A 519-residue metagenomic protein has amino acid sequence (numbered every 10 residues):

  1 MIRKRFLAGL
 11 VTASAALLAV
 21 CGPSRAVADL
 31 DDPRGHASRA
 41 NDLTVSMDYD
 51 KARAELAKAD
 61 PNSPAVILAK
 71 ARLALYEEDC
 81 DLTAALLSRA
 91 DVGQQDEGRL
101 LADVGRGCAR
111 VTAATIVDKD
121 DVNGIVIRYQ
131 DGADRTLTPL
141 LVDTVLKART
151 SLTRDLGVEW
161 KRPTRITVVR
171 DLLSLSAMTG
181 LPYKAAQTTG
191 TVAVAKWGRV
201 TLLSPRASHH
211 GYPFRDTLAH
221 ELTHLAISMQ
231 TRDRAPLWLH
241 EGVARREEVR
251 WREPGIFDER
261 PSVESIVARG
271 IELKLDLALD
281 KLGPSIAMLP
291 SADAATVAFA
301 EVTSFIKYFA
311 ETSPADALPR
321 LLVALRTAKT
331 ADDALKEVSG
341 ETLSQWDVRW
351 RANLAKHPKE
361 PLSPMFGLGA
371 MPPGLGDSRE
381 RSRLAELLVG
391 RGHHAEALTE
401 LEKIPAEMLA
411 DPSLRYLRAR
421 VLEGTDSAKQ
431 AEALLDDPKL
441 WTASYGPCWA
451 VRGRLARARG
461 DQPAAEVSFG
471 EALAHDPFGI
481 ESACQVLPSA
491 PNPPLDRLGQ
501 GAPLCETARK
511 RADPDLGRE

Functional and structural regions predicted by a protein language model:
M1-K4: N-terminal secretory signal peptides that target proteins for export/translocation
G9-A19: Bacterial N-terminal signal peptides
L17-D31: Bacterial Sec-dependent signal peptides at the C-terminal "C-region" and cleavage site
V27-A59, L82-R89, D293-V297, V323-E519: Beta/coil-rich, acidic/histidine-enriched accessory regions frequently appended to metallopeptidases
G35, R39, K51, L82-A85 (+17 more regions): Extracytoplasmic/secreted proteins, especially bacterial periplasmic and envelope-associated proteins
V45, A57, P61, L75-E78 (+13 more regions): Sec-exported extracytoplasmic/periplasmic mature domains
Y76-V126: Long amphipathic alpha-helical scaffold segments
A114-L237, E247-P254, V267-D276, D280 (+4 more regions): Juxtacatalytic substrate-recognition/specificity segment
